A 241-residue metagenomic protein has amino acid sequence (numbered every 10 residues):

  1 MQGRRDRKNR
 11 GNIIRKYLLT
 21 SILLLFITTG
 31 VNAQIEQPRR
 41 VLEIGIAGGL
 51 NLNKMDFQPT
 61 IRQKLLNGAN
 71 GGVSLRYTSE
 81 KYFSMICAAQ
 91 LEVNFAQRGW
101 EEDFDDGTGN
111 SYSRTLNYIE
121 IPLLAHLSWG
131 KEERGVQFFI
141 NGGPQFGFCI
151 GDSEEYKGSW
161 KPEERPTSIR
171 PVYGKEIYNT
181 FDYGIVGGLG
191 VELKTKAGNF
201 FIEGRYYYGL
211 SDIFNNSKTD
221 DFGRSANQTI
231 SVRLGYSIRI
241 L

Functional and structural regions predicted by a protein language model:
M1-R39, L234, I238-L241: Bacterial Sec-dependent N-terminal signal peptides
A33-R76, R239-L241: Short glycine/proline- and aromatic-enriched beta-strand/turn motifs that initiate or cap beta-hairpins
Q34-V41, E80-C87, G130-Q137, K194-N199 (+1 more regions): Short loop/turn motifs that connect adjacent beta-strands in outer-membrane beta-barrel proteins
I35, R39, D182, G187-L241: Predominantly the C-terminal beta-signal and adjacent terminal strand-loop region of outer-membrane beta-barrel
R40-L42, L65-G71, T115-I121, V136 (+2 more regions): Residues that define the transmembrane beta-barrel architecture of outer-membrane proteins
I46-L50, G71-Y77, F95, I121-L127 (+4 more regions): Residues on the lipid-exposed face of transmembrane beta-strands in outer-membrane beta-barrel proteins
N51-M55, A96-W100, Q145-G151, Y207-S211 (+1 more regions): Structural signature of outer-membrane beta-barrel domains
M55-R62, Q97-N117, I150-F181, I213-I230: Flexible, solvent-exposed loop segments that connect beta-strands
